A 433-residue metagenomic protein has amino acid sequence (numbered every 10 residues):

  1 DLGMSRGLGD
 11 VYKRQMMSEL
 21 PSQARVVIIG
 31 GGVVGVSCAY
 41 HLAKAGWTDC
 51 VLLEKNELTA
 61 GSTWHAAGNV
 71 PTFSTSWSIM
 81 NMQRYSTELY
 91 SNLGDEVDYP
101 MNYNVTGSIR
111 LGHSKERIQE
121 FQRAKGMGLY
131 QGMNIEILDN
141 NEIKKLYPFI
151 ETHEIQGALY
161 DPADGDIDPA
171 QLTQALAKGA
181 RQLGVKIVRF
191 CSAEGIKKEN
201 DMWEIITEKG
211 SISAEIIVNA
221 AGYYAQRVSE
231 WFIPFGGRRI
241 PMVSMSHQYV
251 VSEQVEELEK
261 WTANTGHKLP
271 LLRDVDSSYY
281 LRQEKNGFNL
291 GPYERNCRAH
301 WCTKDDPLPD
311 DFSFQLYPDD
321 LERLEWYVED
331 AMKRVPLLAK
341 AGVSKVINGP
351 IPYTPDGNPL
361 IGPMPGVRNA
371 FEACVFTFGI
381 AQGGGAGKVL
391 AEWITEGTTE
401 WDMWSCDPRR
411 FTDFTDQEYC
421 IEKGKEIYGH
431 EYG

Functional and structural regions predicted by a protein language model:
D1-Y12: Single conserved hydrophobic/aromatic residue that forms the stacking wall/gate of nucleotide- or nucleobase-binding
D10-A24: A short, basic/flexible loop-to-alpha-helix module at the beginning of a structural domain
L20-V34, V51: Beta1/beta-strand and adjacent pyrophosphate-binding region of the FAD-binding site in flavoprotein oxidoreductases
S37, I196-K304, P309-Y317, W326-R334 (+1 more regions): Flavin-dependent oxidoreductases
A43-T63: Glycine-rich FAD pyrophosphate-binding loop
G68-L146, L269, D276-L281, K285-N289 (+3 more regions): Dinucleotide-binding Rossmann-like beta1-alpha1 core, especially the glycine-rich loop that anchors the ADP
S91-N92, N104, H113-R189, E194-D201 (+2 more regions): Flavin (FAD/FMN) cofactor-binding and adjacent substrate-gating region of FAD-dependent oxidoreductase domains
P169, D276, K285, A299-C302 (+1 more regions): C-terminal catalytic lobe of FAD-dependent flavoproteins
